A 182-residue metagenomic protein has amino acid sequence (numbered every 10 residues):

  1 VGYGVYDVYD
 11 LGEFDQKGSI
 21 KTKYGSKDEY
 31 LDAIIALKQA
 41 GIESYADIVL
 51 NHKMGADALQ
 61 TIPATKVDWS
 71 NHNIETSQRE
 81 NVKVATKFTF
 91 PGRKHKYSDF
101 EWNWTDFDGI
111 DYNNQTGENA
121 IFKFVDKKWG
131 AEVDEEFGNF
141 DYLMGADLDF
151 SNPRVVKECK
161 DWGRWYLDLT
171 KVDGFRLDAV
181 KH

Functional and structural regions predicted by a protein language model:
V1-W165, L169-T170: Substrate-binding/active-site clefts of carbohydrate-active enzymes
T22-K23, V180-H182: Acidic-and-aromatic substrate-binding clefts and catalytic sites of carbohydrate-active enzymes
G174-V180: Short catalytic-loop micro-motif centered on adjacent basic/acidic residues
